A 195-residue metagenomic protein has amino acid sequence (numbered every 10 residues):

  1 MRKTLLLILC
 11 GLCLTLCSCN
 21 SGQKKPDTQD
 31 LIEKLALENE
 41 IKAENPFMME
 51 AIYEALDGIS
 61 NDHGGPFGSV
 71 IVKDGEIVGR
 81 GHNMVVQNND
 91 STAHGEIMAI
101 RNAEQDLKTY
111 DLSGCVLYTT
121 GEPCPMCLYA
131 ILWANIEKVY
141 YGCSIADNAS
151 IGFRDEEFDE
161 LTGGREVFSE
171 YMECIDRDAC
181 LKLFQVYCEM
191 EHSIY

Functional and structural regions predicted by a protein language model:
M1-T4: Positively charged n-region of N-terminal signal peptides that target proteins for export
I8-C10, C19-G58, P123, Y129-Y195: Zinc-dependent deaminase
I59-H63: Short loop/turn motifs at secondary-structure junctions and domain boundaries
P66-G75: Short beta-strand scaffold segments in enzyme catalytic cores
V78-V85: Short beta->alpha transition motifs characteristic of CBS
V85-M98: A short, polar/charged loop-to-alpha-helix boundary motif
T109-G121: Immediate flanking context of iron-sulfur cluster ligation sites
